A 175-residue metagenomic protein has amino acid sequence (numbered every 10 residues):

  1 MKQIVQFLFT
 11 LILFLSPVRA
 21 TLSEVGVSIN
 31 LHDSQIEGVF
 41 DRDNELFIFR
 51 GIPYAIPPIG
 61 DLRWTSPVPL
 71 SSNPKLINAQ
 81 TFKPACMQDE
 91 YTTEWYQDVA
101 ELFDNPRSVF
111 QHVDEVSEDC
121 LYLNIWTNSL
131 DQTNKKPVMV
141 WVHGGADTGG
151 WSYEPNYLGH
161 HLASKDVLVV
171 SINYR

Functional and structural regions predicted by a protein language model:
K2-T10: Sec-dependent signal peptide recognition, specifically the positively charged N-region followed immediately by
F9-I12, N30: Residues at the start of alpha-helices and the adjacent loop-to-helix junctions
L11-R19: Hydrophobic h-region of N-terminal signal peptides that target proteins for export in Gram-negative bacteria
V18-R175: Non-catalytic accessory segments of hydrolases
